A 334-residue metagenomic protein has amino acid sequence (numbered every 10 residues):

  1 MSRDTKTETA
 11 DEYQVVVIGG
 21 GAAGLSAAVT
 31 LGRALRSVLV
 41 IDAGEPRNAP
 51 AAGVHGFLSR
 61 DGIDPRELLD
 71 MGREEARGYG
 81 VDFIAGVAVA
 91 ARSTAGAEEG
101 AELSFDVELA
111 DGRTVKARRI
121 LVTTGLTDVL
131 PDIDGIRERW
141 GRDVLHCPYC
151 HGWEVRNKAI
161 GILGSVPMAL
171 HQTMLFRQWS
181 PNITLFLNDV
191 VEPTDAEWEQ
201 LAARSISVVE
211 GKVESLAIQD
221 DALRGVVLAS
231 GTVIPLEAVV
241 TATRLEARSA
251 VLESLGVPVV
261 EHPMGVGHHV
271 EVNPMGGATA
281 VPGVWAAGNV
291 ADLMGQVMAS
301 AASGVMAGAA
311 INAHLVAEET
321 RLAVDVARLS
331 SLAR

Functional and structural regions predicted by a protein language model:
S2-V16, F83-K158, A238, V266-M275: FAD-binding core/adjacent interface of flavoenzyme oxidoreductases
R3-D4, E138-E154, L245-M298: FAD-site-proximal beta/loop scaffold in flavoenzymes
Y13-E67, A159, G164, M168-V191: Beta1-alpha1 glycine-rich phosphate/pyrophosphate-binding loop at the start of Rossmann-like nucleotide-binding domains
A28-T30, A52, D132-G135, T173-L175 (+3 more regions): Short amphipathic alpha-helical segments
A28-V29, L170-Q172, A287-R334: A conserved FAD-binding loop/helix module that cradles the flavin
R33, S37, A43-E45, A52-Y79 (+2 more regions): N-terminal glycine-rich dinucleotide-binding loop that anchors FAD/FMN and/or NAD(P) in oxidoreductases
D70-E108, T114-A117, S180-H268, A313-R334: A Rossmann-like FAD-binding core segment of flavoenzymes
